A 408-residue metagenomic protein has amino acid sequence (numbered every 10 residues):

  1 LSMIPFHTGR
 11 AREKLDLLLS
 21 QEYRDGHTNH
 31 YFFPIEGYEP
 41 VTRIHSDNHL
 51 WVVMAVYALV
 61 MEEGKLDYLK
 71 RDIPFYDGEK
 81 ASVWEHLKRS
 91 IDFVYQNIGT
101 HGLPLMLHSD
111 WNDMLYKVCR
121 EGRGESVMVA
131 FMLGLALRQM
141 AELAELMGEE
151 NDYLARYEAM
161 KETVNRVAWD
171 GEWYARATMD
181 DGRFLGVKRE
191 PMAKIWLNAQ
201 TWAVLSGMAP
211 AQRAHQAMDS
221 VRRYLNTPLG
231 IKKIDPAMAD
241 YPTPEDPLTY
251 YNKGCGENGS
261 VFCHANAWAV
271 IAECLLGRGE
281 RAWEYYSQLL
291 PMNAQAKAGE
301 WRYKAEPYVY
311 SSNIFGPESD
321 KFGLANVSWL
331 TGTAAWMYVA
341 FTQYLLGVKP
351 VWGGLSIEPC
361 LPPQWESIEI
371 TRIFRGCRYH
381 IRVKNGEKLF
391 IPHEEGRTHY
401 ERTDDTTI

Functional and structural regions predicted by a protein language model:
L1-I4, T42, S46, K80 (+9 more regions): Hydrophobic alpha-helical scaffolding
L1-L103, S126-G134, S260-A282, Y286 (+4 more regions): Aromatic-rich carbohydrate-recognition surfaces in CAZymes
G9, L15-H27, L50, Y57-V127 (+3 more regions): Active-site acid/base region of carbohydrate-active enzymes
R12, L66, E150, Y157 (+8 more regions): Alpha-helix initiation and N-capping motif
N29-H30, M132-E245, S287, P291-F322 (+2 more regions): Catalytic cores of carbohydrate-active enzymes
I35-E39, D110-V127, D181-P191, M238 (+2 more regions): Active-site-adjacent structural elements in folded domains
E63, M140, A144-M147, E280 (+2 more regions): Long alpha-helical scaffolds in large eukaryotic adaptor/regulatory proteins, encompassing alpha-solenoid repeat systems
R223-N226, A239, Y251, C255-N258 (+1 more regions): Non-catalytic C-terminal accessory modules of carbohydrate-active enzymes
